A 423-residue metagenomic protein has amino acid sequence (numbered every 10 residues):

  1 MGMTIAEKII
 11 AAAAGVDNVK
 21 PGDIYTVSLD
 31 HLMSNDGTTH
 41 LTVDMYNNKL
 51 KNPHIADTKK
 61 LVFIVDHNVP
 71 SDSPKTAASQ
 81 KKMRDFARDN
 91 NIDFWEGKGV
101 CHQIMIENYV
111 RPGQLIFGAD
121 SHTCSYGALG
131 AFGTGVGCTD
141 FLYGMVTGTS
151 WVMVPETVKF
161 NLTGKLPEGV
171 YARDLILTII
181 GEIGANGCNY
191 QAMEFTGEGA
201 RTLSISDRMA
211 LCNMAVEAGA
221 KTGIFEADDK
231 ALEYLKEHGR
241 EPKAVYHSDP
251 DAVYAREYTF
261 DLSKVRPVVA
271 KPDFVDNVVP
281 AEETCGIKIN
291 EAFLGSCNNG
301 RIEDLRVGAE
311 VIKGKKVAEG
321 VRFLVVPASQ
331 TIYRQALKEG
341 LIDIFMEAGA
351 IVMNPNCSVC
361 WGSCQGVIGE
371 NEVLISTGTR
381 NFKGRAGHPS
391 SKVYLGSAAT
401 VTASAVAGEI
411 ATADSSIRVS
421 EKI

Functional and structural regions predicted by a protein language model:
M1-I423: Fe-S-dependent hydro-lyases/dehydratases of central metabolism
